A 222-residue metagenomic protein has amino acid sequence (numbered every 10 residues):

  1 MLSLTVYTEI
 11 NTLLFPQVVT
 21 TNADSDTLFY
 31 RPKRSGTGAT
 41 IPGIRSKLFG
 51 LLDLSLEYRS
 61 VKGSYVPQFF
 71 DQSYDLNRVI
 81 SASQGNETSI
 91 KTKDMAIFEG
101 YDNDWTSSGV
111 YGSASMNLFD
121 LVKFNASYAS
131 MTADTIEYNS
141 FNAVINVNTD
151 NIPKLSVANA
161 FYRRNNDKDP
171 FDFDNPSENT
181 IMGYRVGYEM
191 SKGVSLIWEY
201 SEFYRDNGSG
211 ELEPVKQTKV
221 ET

Functional and structural regions predicted by a protein language model:
M1, P42-K47, L56, G112-M116 (+3 more regions): Residues on the lipid-exposed face of transmembrane beta-strands in outer-membrane beta-barrel proteins
M1-I97, W105-T106: Long, internal scaffold/assembly segments composed of regular secondary structure
M1-Y7, P16, G50-S55, M116-A126 (+2 more regions): Repeated loop/turn-to-beta-strand initiation elements of outer-membrane beta-barrel proteins
I10-P16, Y58-S64, Y128-D134, T149 (+2 more regions): Transmembrane beta-strands of outer-membrane beta-barrel pores
Q17-P32, P67-S73, T135-N142, D169-S177 (+1 more regions): Outer-membrane beta-barrel translocator domains and adjoining extracellular loop/strand segments of Gram-negative
S35-T40, G50, D104-V110, E137-A143 (+2 more regions): Residues that define the transmembrane beta-barrel architecture of outer-membrane proteins
Q84-D169: C-terminal structural cap/anchor segments
S89, M116, V215-T222: Outer-membrane beta-barrel "beta-signal"
